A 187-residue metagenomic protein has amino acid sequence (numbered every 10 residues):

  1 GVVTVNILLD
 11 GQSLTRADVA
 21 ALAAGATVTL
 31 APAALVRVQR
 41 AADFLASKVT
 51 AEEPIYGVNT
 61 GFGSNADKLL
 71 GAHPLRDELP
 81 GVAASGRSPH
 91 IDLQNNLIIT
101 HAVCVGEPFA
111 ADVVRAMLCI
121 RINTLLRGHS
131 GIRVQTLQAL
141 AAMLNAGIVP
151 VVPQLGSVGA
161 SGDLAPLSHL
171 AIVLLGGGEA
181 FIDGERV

Functional and structural regions predicted by a protein language model:
V2-V187: Conserved, well-structured ligand/cofactor-binding cores
